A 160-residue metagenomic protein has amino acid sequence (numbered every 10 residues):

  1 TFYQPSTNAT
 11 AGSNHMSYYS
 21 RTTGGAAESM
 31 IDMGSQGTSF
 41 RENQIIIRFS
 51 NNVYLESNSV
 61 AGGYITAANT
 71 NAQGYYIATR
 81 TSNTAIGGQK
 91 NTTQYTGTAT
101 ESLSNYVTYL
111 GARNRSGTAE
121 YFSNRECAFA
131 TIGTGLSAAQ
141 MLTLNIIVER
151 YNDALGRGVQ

Functional and structural regions predicted by a protein language model:
T1-Q160: Polar, enzyme-active/binding microenvironments
